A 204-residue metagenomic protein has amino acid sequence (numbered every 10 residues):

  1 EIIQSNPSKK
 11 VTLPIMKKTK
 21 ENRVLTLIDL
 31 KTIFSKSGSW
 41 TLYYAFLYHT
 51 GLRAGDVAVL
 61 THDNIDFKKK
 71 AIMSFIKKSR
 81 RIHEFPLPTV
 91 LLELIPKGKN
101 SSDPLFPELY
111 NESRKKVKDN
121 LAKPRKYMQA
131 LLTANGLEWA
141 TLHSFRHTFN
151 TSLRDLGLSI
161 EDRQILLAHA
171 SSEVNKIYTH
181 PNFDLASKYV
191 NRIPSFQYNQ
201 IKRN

Functional and structural regions predicted by a protein language model:
I3, K9-A54, A58, K78: Basic, Lys/Arg- and aromatic-enriched nucleic-acid-binding interface segment
M16, V24, I76-R80, L167-R192: Catalytic-site neighborhood detector that most strongly recognizes the C-terminal catalytic loop/helix of tyrosine
L30, W40-T41, L121, R125 (+1 more regions): Short, leucine-enriched amphipathic alpha-helices that occur as contiguous helical runs
S39-A45, H49, G55-D56, A130 (+2 more regions): C-terminal catalytic core of tyrosine-transesterase DNA break-rejoin enzymes
N64-A71, E138-W139, L158-I177, N199-N204: Short, polar N-cap/turn motifs at the start of nucleic acid-interacting alpha helices
K69, K97, S102, E108-K115 (+2 more regions): C-terminal secondary-structure termini that scaffold catalytic or DNA-interacting sites
A71, I82-P86: Well-ordered beta-strand positions in beta-sheet-rich domains
P88-E138: Active-site/catalytic core of tyrosine-dependent DNA strand-transfer enzymes
